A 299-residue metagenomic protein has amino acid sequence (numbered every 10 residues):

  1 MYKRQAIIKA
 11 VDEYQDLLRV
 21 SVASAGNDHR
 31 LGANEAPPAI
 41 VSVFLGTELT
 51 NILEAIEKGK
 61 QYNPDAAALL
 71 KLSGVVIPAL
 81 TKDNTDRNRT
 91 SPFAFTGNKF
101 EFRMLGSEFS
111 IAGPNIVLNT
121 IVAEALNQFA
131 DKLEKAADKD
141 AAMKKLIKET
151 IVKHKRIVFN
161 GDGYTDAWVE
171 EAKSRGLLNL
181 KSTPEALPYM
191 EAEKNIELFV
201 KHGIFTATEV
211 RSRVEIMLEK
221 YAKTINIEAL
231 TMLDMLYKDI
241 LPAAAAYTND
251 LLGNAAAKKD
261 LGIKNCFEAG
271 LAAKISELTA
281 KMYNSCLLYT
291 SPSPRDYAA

Functional and structural regions predicted by a protein language model:
M1-Q5, Y289-D296: Conserved small/polar residues in nucleotide/adenosyl-binding loops
K3-I216: Active-site capping/gating regions of soluble enzymes
I111-P114, L233, N249-L252: Extended hydrophobic-aromatic, low-complexity segments
T120, E124, N249-N265: Short linear, low-complexity motifs centered on an aromatic residue
V122, L261-M282: Short secondary-structure subsegments characteristic of cysteine-rich extracellular domains
S212-I227, A257-C266, S291, R295: Short, charged/polar, low-complexity loop and linker segments that flank or interrupt alpha-helical bundles
A229-Y247: C-terminal substrate/ligand-recognition segments
A243, Y247, L251-N254, I275-L278 (+3 more regions): Amphipathic alpha-helices that form helix-helix packing interfaces
